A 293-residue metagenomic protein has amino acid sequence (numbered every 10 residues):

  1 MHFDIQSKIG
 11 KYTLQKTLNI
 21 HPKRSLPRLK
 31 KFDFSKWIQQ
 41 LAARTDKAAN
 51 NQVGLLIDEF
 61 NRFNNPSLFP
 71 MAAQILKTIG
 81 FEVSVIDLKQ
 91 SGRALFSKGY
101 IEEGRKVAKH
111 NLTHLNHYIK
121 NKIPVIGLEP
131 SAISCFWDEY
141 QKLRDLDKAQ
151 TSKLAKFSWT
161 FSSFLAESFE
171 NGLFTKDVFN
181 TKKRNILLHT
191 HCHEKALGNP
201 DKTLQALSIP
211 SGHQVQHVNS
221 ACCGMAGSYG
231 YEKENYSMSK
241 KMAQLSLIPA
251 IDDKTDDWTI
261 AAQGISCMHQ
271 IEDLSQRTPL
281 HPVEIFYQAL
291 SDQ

Functional and structural regions predicted by a protein language model:
M1-Q293: Iron-sulfur cluster-binding electron-transfer modules in prokaryotic oxidoreductases
